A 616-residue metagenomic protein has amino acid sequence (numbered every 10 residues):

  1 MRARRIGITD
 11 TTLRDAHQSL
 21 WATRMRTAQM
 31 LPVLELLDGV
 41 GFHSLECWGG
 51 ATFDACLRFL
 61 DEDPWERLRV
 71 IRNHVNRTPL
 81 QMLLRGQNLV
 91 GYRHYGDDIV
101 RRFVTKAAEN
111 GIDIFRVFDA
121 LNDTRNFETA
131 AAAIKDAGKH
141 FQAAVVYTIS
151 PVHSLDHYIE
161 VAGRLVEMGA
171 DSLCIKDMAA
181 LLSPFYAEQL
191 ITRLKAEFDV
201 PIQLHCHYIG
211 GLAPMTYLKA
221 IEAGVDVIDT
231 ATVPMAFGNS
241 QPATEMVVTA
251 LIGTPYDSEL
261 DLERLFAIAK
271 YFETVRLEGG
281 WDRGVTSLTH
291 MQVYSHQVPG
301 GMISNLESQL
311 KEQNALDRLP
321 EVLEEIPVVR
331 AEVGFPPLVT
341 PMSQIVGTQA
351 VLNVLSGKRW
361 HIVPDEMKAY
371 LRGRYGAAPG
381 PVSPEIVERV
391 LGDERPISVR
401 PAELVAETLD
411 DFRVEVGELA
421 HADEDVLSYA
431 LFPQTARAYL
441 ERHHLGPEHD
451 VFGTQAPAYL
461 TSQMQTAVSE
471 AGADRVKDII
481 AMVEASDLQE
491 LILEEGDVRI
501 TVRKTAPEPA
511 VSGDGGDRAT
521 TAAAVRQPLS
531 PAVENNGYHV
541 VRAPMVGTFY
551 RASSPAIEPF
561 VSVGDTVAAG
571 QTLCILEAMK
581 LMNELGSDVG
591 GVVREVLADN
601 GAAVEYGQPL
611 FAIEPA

Functional and structural regions predicted by a protein language model:
M1-T23, V75-Y92, K135-I149, T192-D199 (+1 more regions): N-terminal small/glycine-rich loop or linker at the start of catalytic domains across soluble metabolic enzymes
T11-R14, Q18, G50-T52, L83-L89 (+8 more regions): Active-site beta-loop-alpha junctions enriched in small/polar residues
Q29-A51, K106-I114, M168: Catalytic domains of carbohydrate-active enzymes, especially glycoside hydrolases
L36-C56, S287-H290, Q297, G301-R475: Terminal or standalone catalytic/regulatory effector modules within metabolic enzymes and repeat proteins
G49-V161, L173, S183: Active-site beta->alpha loop and helix N-cap motifs at the rims of alpha/beta catalytic domains
M178-W360: Catalytic alpha/beta core domains of metabolic enzymes, predominantly
L445-R542: Acidic, compositionally biased tether/linker regions
R518-A616: Structured functional modules or segments
